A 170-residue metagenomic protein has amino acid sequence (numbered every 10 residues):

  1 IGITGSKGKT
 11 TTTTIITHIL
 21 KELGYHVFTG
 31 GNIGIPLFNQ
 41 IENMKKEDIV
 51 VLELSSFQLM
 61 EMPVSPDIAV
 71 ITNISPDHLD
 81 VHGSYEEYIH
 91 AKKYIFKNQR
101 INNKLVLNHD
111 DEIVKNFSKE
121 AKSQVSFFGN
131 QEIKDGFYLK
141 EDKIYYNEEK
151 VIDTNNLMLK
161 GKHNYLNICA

Functional and structural regions predicted by a protein language model:
I1-H109, I113-Q124: Phosphate-binding loop of NTP-binding sites
S84-E86, K93, S123-A170: Adenine nucleotide phosphate-binding catalytic loops in nucleotide-utilizing enzymes
